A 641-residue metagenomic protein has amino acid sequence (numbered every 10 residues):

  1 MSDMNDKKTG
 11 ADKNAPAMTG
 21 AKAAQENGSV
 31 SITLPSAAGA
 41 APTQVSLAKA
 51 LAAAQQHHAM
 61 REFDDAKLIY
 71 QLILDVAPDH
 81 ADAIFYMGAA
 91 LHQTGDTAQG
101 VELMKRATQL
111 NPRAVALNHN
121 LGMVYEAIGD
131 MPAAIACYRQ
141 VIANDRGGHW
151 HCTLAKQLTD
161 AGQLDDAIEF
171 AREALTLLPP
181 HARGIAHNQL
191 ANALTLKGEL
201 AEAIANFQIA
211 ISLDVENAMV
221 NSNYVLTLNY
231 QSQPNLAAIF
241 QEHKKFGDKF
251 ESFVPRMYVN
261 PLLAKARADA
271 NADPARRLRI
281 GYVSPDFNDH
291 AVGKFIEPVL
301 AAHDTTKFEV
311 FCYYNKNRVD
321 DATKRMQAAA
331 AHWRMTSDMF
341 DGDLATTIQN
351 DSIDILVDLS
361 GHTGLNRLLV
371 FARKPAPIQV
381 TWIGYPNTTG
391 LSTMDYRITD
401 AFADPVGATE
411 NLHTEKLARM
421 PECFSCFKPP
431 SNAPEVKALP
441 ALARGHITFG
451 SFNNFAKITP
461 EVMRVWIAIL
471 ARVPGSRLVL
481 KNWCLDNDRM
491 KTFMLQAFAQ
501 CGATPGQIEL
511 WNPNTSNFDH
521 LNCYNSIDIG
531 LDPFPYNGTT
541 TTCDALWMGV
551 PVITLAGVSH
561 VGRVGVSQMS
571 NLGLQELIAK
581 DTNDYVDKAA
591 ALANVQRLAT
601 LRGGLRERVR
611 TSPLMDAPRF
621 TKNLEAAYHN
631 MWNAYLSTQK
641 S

Functional and structural regions predicted by a protein language model:
M1-H446, R464, T492, Q496-P505 (+5 more regions): Alpha-helical solenoid repeat scaffolds of the TPR/TPR-like class and their adjacent stem/linker regions that mediate
D82, D358, F452, K481 (+2 more regions): Thr-Gly-centered strand-to-loop micro-motif
V283, F452-N453, K481, W511: Short hydrophobic "strand-cap" motifs at the C-terminus of beta-strands
K307-E309, I467-Q496, Q500: A conserved nucleotide-sugar
T363, D532-T541, L555-R563: Nucleotide-sugar-dependent
G450-E461: Substrate-binding clefts and catalytic carboxylate motifs of secreted carbohydrate-active enzymes
L546-W547, S570: Short alpha-helix at the nucleotide-sugar/activated-sugar donor binding site of glycosyltransferases and closely
G562-G573: Short acidic/histidine- and often glycine-rich active-site loop of Leloir-type glycosyltransferases that engages
